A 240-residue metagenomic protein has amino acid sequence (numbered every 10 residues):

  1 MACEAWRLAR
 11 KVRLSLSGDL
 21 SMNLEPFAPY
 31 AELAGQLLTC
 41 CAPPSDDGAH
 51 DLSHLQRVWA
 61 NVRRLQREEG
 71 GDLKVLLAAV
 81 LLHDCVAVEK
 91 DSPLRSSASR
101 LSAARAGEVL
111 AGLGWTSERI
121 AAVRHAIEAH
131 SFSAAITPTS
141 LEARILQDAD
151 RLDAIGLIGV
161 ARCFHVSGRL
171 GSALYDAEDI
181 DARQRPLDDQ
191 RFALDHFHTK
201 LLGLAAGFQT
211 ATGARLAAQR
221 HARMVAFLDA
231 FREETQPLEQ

Functional and structural regions predicted by a protein language model:
K11-S21: Short, Lys/Arg-enriched N-terminal segments with co-localized hydrophobic residues within the first ~10-30 amino acids
N23-P26, P44-G70, L82, A135-Q240: Divalent metal-dependent phosphate-bond-processing catalytic cores, especially two-metal-ion Mg2+/Mn2+ enzymes that act
L24-C40: Short alpha-helical hairpin
A31-G35, W59, S99-G107, R124 (+1 more regions): An amphipathic alpha-helix signature
L73-S92, A98, S102, A122-F132: His-Asp-centered metal-binding catalytic motifs of divalent-metal-dependent phosphohydrolases/nucleases
V109, G114-E142: Hydrophobic, well-structured mid-protein blocks that either form specific transmembrane helices
